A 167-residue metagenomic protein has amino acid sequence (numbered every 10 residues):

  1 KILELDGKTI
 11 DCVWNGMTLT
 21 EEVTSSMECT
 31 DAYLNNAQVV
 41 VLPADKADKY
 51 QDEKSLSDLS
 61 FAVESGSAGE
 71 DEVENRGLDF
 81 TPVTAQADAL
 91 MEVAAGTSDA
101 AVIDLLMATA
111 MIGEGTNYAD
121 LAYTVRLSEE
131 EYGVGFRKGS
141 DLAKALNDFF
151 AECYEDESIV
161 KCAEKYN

Functional and structural regions predicted by a protein language model:
K1-E4, I10, G69, A89-E92 (+2 more regions): Short, hydrophobic alpha-helical packing/hinge segments within bilobed ligand-binding/sensory domains
K1-S55, D120, V125-R126: Acidic, polar ligand-binding/catalytic clefts
E4-D6, L56, V93-A94, V134 (+1 more regions): Hydrophobic residues within well-ordered alpha-helices
D11-C12, D99-A100, G133: Short, Asp-centered acidic motifs that coordinate Mg2+ and/or phosphate in catalytic or ligand-binding sites
G16-S26, N75, A94, D99-S128: A ligand-binding cleft/hinge motif common to bilobed small-molecule-binding domains
M17-T18, N35-L90, L105-T109, A145: Bilobed "Venus flytrap"/periplasmic-binding protein-like clamshell domains and structurally analogous long
L34-A44, L105-A151: Periplasmic-binding protein-like
A68-T84, D120-A122, A145-N167: Ligand-binding clefts/hinges and TM-proximal coupling segments of bilobed small-molecule sensing domains
